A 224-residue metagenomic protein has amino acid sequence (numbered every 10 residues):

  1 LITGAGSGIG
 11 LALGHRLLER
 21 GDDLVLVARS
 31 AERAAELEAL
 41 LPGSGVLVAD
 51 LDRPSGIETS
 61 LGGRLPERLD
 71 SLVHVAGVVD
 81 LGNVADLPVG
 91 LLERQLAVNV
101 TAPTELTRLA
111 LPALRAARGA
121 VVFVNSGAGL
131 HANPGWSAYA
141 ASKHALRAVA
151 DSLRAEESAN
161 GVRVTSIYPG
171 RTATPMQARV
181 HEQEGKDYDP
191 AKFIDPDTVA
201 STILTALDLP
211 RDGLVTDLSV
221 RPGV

Functional and structural regions predicted by a protein language model:
G6-G8: Conserved glycine-rich cofactor-binding loop
V75-L81: Conserved NAD(P)H cofactor-binding loop of Rossmann-fold oxidoreductase domains
N83-V84, L91-E93: Substrate-binding pocket helix/loop in short-chain dehydrogenase/reductase
T107, S142: Active-site helix of classical SDR
S126: Residue(s) in the substrate-gating loop at a strand-loop-helix junction that position the organic substrate next
H131, S152-V162: Active-site-adjacent segment of SDR/Rossmann-fold oxidoreductases
A159-V162, S166, D187-V224: C-terminal helical subdomain
